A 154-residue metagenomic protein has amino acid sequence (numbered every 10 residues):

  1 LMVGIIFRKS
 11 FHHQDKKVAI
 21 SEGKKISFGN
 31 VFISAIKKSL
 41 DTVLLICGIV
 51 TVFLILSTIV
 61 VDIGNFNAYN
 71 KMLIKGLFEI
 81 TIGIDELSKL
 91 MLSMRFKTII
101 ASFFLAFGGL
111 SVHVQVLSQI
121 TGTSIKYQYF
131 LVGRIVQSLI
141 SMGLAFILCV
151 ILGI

Functional and structural regions predicted by a protein language model:
L1-M2, M94-I154: C-terminal transmembrane helix pair
M2-R8: C-terminal membrane-cytosol helix-exit motif in multi-pass small-molecule transporters
K9-K38: Intrinsically disordered, low-complexity non-transmembrane regions of multi-pass membrane transporters
S10-V18, S88-L92, V150-I151: A cytosolic-side transmembrane-helix exit/cap motif
F11-D15, V61-N65, G122: Perimembrane helix-loop junctions in membrane proteins
I20-F28, F53, I63-F66, N70-K71 (+1 more regions): Transmembrane alpha-helical segments and their short flanking loops that form helix-hairpins/helix-helix interfaces
S27, G76-T81, R134-S141: Small-residue-rich segments of transmembrane alpha-helices in multi-pass membrane proteins, especially helix faces
F32-L105: Transmembrane helical segments that form the transport core of multi-pass membrane transport proteins
